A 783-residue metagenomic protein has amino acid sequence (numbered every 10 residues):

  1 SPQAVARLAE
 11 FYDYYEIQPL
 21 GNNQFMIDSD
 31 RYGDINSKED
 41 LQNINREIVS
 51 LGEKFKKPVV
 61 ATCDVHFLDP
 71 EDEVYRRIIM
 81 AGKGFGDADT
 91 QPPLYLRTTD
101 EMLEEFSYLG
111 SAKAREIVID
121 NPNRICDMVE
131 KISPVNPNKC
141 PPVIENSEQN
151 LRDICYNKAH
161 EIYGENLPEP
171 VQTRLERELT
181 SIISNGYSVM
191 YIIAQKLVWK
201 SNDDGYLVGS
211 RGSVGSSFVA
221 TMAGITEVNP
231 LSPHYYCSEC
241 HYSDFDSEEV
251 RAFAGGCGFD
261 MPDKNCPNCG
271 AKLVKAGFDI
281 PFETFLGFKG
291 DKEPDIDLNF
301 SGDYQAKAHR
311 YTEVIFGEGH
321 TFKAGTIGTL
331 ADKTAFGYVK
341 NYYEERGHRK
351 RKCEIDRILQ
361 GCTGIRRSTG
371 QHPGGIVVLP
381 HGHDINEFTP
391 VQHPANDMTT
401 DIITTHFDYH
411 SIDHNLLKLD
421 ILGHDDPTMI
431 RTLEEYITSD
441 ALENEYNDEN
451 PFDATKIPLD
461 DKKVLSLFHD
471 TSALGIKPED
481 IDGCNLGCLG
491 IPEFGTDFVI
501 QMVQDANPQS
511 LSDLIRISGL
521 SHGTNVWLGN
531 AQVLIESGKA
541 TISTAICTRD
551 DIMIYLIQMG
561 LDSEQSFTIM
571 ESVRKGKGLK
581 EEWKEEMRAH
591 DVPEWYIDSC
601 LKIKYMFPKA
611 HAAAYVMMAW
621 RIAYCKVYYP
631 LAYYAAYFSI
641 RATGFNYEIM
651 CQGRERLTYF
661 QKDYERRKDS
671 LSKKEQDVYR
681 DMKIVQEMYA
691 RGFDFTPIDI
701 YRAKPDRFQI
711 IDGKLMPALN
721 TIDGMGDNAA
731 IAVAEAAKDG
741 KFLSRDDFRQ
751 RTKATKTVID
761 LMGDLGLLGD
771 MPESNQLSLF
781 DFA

Functional and structural regions predicted by a protein language model:
S1-R46, S50-K54: Extended substrate/RNA-proximal surfaces in nucleic-acid metabolism proteins
A9, V49-K56, N202, Y689 (+1 more regions): Anion (oxyanion) recognition and catalysis
E10-Y12, F106-L109, T329-L330, N386: Flexible beta->alpha loop and helix N-cap segments adjacent to enzyme active/binding sites
F11, I48-K57, A114, V118-N121 (+2 more regions): A structural motif corresponding to the C-terminal end of an alpha-helix and its immediate exit/capping segment
D13-I17, V59-C63, V208-G209: Hydrophobic faces of well-ordered beta-strands that scaffold small-molecule active sites in alpha/beta enzyme cores
Q18-G21, M26-S29, F67, I78-A81 (+4 more regions): Noncatalytic, beta-rich nucleic-acid-contacting surfaces in large DNA/RNA-processing enzymes
D64, P122, I182: Conserved, mostly hydrophobic/aromatic
E73-Y156: Active-site or pore-adjacent capping/gating segments
